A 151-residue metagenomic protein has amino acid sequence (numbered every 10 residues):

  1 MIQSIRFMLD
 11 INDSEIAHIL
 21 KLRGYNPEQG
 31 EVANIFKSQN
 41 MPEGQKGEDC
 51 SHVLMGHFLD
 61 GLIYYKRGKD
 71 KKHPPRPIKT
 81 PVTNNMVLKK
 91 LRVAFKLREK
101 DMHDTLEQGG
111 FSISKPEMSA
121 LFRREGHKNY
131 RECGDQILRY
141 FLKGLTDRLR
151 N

Functional and structural regions predicted by a protein language model:
M1-Q3, I11-C50, H73-P75, F111-I137: A cross-kingdom feature marking solvent-exposed beta-strand/loop segments within repeated, beta-rich binding/scaffold
M1-R6, D13-L20, C50-Y65, V87-R92 (+3 more regions): Short, structured motif recognition centered on aromatic/hydrophobic residues
F7, P27, V82, F141-L142: Generic ordered-secondary-structure signal
M8-N12, P81-T83, A94-R98: Short acidic alpha-helix initiation/capping motifs at coil-to-helix transition points, especially at protein N-termini
M55-N84, N151: Intrinsic disorder/low-complexity detector
G68-K69, M118, I137, R148-N151: Extended alpha-helical surfaces
P81-V82, L91, E99, H103-T105 (+1 more regions): Strongly charged, low-complexity linkers/loops
